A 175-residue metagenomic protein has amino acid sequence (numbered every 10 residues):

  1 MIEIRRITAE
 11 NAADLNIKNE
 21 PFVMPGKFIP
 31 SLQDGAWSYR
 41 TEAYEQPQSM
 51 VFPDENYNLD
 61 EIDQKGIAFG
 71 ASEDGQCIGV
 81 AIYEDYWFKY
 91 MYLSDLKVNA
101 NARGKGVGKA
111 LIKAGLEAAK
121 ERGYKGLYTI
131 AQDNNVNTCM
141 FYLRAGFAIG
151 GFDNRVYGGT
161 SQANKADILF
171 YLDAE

Functional and structural regions predicted by a protein language model:
M1-E3: Extreme N-terminal starter segment of soluble prokaryotic enzymes
A9-E10, I17-Y90, S94, N99-A100 (+3 more regions): Acetyl-CoA-dependent GNAT
N16, F141, I149, A166-I168: Ligand-binding pocket scaffold of soluble enzyme catalytic domains
Y92, G123-K125, G146: Short loop/turn motifs at secondary-structure junctions
V98, G104-E117, L143-R144: Conserved acetyl-CoA-binding loop-helix of GNAT-fold acetyltransferases
L111, N135-T138: Conserved short alpha-helix immediately C-terminal to the canonical SAM/SAH-binding motif I of Rossmann-like
A119-A131: Conserved GNAT acetyl-CoA-binding A-motif
Q132-N135, A145, R155-E175: C-terminal "cap" of GNAT-fold acetyltransferases
